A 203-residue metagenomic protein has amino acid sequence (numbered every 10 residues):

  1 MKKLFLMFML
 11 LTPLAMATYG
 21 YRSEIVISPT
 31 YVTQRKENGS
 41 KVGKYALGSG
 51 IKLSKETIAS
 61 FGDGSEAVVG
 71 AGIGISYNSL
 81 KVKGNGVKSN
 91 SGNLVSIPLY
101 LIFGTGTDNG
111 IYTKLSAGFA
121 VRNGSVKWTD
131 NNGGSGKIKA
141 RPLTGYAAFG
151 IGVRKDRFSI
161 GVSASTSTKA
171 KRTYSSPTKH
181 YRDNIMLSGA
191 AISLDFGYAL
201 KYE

Functional and structural regions predicted by a protein language model:
K3-P13: Sec-dependent N-terminal signal peptides
T12, S28, S96-I97, R141: Hydrophobic alpha-helix-in-membranes signature
A17-V68, L80-V82, A191-E203: Short glycine/proline- and aromatic-enriched beta-strand/turn motifs that initiate or cap beta-hairpins
I27-Y31, L47-A59, I73-I75, I97-T107 (+4 more regions): Residues on the lipid-exposed face of transmembrane beta-strands in outer-membrane beta-barrel proteins
T33-K44, L80-N90, N123-K137, A170-Y181: Outer-membrane beta-barrel translocator domains and adjoining extracellular loop/strand segments of Gram-negative
K36, K41, S76, K137-E203: Predominantly the C-terminal beta-signal and adjacent terminal strand-loop region of outer-membrane beta-barrel
F61-E66, N109-T113, D156-G161, Y202-E203: Repeated loop/turn-to-beta-strand initiation elements of outer-membrane beta-barrel proteins
D63-I102: Mid-chain, structured segments of secreted extracytoplasmic proteins
